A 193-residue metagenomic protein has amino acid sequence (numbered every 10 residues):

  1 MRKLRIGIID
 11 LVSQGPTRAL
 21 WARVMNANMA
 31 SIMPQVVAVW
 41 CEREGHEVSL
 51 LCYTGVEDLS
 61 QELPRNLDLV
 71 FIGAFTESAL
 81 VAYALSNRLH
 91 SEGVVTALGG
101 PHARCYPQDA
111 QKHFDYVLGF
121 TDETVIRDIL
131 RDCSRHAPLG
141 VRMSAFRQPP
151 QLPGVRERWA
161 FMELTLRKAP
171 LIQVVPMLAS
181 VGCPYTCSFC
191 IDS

Functional and structural regions predicted by a protein language model:
R2-S193: Acidic, low-complexity intrinsically disordered segments
